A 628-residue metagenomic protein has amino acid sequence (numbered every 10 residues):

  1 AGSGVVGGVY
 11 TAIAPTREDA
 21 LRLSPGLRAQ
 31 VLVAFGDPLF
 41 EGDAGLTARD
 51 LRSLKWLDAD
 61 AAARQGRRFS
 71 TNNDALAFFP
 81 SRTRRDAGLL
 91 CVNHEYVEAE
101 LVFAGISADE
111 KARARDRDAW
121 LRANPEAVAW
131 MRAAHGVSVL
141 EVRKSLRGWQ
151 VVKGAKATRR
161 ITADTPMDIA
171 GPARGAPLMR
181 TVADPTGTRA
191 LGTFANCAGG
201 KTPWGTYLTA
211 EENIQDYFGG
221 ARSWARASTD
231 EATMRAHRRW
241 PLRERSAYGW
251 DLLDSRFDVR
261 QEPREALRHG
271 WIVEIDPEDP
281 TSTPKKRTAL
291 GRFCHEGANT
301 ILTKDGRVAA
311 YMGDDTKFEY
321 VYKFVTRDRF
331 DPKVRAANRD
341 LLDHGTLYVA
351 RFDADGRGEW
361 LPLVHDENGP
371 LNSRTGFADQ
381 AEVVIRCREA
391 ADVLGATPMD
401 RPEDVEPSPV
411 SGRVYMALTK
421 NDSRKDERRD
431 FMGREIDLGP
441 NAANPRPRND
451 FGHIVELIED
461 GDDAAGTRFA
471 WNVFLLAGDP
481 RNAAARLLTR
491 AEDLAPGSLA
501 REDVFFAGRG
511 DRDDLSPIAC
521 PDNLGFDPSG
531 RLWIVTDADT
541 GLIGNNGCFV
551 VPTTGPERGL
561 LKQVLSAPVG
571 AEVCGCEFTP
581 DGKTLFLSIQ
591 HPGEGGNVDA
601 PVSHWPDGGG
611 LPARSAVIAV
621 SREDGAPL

Functional and structural regions predicted by a protein language model:
G2-L628: Conserved small-residue
